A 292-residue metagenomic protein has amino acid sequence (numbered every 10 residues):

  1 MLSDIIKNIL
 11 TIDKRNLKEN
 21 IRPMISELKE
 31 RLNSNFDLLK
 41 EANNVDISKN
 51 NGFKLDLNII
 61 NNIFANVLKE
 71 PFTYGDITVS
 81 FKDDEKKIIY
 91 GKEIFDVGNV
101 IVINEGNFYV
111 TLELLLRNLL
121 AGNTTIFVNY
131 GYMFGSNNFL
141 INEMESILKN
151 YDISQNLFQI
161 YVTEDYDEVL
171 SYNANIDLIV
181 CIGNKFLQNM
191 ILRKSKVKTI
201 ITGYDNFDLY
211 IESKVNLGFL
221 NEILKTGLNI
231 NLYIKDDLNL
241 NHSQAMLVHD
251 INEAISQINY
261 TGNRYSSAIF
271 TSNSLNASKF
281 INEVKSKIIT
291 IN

Functional and structural regions predicted by a protein language model:
M1-G91: N-terminal Rossmann-like NAD(P)+-binding subdomain of aldehyde/semialdehyde dehydrogenases
D4, N8-E27, E222-N229, D236-N292: Conserved C-terminal structural/oligomerization subdomain of aldehyde/semialdehyde dehydrogenase
E30-S34, I147-N150, K185-Q244, D250 (+1 more regions): ALDH superfamily catalytic-core signature
K69, T73, T78-I147, Y151 (+2 more regions): Conserved small-residue-rich beta-alpha loop and adjacent elements that most often cradle the phosphate/pyrophosphate
E85-K92, F158-D177: A structured beta-alpha segment of the ubiquitous adenosine-cofactor-binding alpha/beta core
R117-L119, M190-I191, F280: Hydrophobic/aromatic ligand-binding patch that stacks against planar heteroaromatic rings of cofactors or nucleotides
T124-V128, V180, T199-I201, S267-F270 (+1 more regions): Short hydrophobic alpha-helical runs that function as membrane-insertion/retention elements
A174-N175, K194-K196, V284-K285: Short, structured coil segments at secondary-structure junctions
